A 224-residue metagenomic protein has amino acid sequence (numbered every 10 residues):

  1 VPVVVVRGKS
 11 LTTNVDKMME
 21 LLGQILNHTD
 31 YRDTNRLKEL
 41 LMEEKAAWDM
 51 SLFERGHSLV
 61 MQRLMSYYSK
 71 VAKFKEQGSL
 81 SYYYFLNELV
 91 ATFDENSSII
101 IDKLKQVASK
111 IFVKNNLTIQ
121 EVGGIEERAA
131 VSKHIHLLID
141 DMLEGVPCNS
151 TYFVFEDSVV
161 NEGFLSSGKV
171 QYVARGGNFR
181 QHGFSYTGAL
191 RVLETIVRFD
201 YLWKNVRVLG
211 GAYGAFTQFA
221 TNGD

Functional and structural regions predicted by a protein language model:
P2-K105: Acidic/histidine-enriched segments that form metal/cofactor-coordinating and catalytic pocket/exosite environments
P2-V3, M19-E20, S81-F85, F112-N116 (+3 more regions): Short acidic (Asp/Glu) and glycine-rich catalytic loops that position anionic groups and cofactors
R7-T12, N116, Q120, I125 (+1 more regions): His/Glu-based metal-binding/catalytic segments typifying zinc-dependent metallopeptidases
H28-N35, M50-S58, K73-F74, K110-L117 (+3 more regions): Intrinsically disordered or highly flexible coil/loop and linker segments, enriched in small and charged/polar residues
V71, I100-I135: Non-catalytic, conformational "gating/processing" segments within enzyme and secreted inhibitor domains
S97-V107, R207-A215: Short amphipathic beta-strand starts and helix->beta connectors
